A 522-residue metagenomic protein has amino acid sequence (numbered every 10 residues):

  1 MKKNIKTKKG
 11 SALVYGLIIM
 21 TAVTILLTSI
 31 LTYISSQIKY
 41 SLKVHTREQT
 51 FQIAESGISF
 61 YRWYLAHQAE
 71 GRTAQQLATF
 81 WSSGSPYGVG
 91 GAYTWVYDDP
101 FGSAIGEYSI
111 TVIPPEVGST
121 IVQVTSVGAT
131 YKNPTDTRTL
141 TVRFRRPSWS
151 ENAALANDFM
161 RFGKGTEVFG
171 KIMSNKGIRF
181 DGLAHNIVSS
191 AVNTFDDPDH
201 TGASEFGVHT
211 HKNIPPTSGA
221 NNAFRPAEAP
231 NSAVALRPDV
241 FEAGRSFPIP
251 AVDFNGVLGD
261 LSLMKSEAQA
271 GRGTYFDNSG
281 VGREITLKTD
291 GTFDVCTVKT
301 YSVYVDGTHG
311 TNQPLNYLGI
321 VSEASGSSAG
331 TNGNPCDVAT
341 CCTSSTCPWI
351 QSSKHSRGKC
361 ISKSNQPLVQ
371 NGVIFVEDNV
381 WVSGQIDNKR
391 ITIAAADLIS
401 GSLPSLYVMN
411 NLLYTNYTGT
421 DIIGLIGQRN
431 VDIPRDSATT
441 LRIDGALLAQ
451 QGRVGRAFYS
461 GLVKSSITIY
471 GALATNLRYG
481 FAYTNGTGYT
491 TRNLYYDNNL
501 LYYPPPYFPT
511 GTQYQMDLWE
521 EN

Functional and structural regions predicted by a protein language model:
K2-G163, E167-F169, M173-K176, A184-I187 (+2 more regions): Beta-strand/loop motifs with alternating small/hydrophobic and polar/acidic residues, enriched in the first structured
D99-I105, T120, E151, L155-S405 (+2 more regions): C-terminal globular interaction/adhesion domains in large, modular proteins
